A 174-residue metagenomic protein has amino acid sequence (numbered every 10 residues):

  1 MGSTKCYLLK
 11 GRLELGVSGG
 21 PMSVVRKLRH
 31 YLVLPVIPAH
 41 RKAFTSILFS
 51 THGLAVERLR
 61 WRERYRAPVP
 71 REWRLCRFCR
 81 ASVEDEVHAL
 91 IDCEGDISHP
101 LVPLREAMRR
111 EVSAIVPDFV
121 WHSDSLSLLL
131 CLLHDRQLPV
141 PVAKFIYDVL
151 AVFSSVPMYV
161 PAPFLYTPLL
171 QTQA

Functional and structural regions predicted by a protein language model:
K5-A174: Family-specific functional microsites
